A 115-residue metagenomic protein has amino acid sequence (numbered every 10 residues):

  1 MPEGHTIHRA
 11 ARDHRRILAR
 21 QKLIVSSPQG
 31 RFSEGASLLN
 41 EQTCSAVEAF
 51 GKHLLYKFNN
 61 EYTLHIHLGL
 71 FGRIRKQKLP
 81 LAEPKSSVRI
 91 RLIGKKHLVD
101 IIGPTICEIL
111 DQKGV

Functional and structural regions predicted by a protein language model:
M1-V115: Structured catalytic/nucleic-acid-binding cores of DNA maintenance enzymes
